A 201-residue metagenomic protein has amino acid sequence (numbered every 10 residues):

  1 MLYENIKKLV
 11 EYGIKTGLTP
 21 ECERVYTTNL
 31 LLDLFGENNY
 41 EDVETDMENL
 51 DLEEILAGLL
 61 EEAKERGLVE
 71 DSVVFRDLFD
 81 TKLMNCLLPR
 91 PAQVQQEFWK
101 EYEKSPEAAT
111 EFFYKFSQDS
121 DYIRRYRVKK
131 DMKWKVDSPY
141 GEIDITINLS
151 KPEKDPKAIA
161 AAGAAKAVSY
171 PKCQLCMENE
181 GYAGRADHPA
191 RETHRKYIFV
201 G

Functional and structural regions predicted by a protein language model:
M1-V200: Active-site microenvironments that recognize anionic phosphate/pyrophosphate groups
